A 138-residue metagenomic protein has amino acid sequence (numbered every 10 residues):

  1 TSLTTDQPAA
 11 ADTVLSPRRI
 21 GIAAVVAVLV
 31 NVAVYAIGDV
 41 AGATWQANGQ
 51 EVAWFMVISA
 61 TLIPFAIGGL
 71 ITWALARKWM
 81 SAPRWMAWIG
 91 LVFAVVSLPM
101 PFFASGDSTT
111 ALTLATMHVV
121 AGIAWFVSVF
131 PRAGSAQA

Functional and structural regions predicted by a protein language model:
T1-P17: Short, Lys/Arg-rich, polar N-terminal cytosolic tail immediately upstream of the first transmembrane signal-anchor
S16-P17, W45-F55, W73-S81: Short juxtamembrane and helix-loop transition motifs at transmembrane-helix boundaries in membrane proteins
R19-A23, V120-A138: Membrane-water interface at the C-terminal end of transmembrane alpha helices
V28-D39, F65-W73, F102, G122-V127: Transmembrane alpha-helical segments of multi-pass membrane transport proteins and ion-pumping complexes
V32, V92-F103: Aromatic-anchored segments of alpha-helical transmembrane domains
V40-Q50, S105-G106: Membrane-interface helix termini and inter-helical loops of multi-pass transporters
L70-V92: Loop-to-transmembrane helix junctions at the membrane interface
P99-T113: Membrane-helix boundary connector in multi-pass membrane proteins
